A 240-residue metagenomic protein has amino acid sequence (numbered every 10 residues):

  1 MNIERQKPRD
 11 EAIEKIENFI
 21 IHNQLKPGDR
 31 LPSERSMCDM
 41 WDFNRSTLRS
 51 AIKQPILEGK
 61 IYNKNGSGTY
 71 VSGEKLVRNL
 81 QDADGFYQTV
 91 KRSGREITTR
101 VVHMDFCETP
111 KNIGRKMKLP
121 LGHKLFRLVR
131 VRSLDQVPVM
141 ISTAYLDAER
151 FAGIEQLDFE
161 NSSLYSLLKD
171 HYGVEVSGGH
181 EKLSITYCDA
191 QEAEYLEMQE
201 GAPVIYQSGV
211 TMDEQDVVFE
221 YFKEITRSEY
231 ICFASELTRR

Functional and structural regions predicted by a protein language model:
M1-R45, R92: Extreme N-terminal segment that seeds HTH/winged-HTH DNA-binding domains in transcriptional regulators
R9, Y70-A83: Short, cationic-aromatic polyanion-contact patches
I20, I56-L57: Alpha-helix C-terminal capping/helix-coil junction sites
I52-K53: Short, hydrophobic-biased segments on the C-terminal half of alpha helices that form "recognition helices"
L57-G66, S72: Beta-hairpin "wing" of winged helix-turn-helix
I97-R240: C-terminal all-alpha effector/ligand-binding and dimerization domain of prokaryotic HTH-type transcriptional repressors
